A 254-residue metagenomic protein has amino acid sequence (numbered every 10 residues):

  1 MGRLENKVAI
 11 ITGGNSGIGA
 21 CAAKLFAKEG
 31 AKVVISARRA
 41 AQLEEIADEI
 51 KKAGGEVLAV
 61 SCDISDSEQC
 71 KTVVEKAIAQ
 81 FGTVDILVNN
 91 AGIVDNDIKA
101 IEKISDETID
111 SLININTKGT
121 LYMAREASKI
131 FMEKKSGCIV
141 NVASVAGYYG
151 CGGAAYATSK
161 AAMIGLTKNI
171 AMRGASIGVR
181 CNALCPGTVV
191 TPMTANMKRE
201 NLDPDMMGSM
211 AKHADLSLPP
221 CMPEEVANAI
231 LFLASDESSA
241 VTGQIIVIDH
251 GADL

Functional and structural regions predicted by a protein language model:
N15-S16: Conserved glycine-rich cofactor-binding loop
D97-I101, S105-I113, M210-A211: Substrate-binding pocket helix/loop in short-chain dehydrogenase/reductase
I98, L231, T242-L254: Short C-terminal tail/terminal secondary-structure segment of NAD(P)H-dependent dehydrogenase/reductase domains
N114, D203-E225: Catalytic Tyr-x(3-8)-Lys segment
A124, S159, T167: Active-site helix of classical SDR
S144: Residue(s) in the substrate-gating loop at a strand-loop-helix junction that position the organic substrate next
A175, R180, V241-G243: Short, small/polar-rich loop/turn modules that mediate ligand/substrate recognition or access, typified
